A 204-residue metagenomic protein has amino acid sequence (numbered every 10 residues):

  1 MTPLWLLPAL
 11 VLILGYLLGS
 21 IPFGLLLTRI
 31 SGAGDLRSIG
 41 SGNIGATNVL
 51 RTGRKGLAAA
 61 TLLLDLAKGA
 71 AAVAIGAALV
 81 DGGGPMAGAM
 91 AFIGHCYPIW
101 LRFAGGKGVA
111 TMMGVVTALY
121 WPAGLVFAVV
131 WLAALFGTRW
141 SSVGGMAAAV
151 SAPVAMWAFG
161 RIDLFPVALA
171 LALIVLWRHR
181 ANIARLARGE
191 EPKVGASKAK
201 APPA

Functional and structural regions predicted by a protein language model:
M1-V11, A67, A71-A87, T117-A123 (+1 more regions): Helix-coil boundary and interhelical linker segments in multi-pass alpha-helical membrane proteins
L4-G32: N-terminal signal-anchor transmembrane alpha helix
G15-L18, T61, A91-H95, W131 (+3 more regions): Alpha-helical transmembrane segments of multi-pass membrane proteins
G24-R29, G94-A104, W131-T138, R180-A184: C-terminal ends of transmembrane helices
L25-L57, N182-A204: Cytosolic, membrane-interface loops and tails of multi-pass inner-membrane proteins
G34-A46, W100-M113, W140-A148: Short, non-helical or kinked segments that cap or interrupt transmembrane helices
L50-G53, G76-V80, G94, V109-T138 (+1 more regions): Interfacial segments of multi-pass membrane proteins
S141-A149, F159-I174: Loop-to-transmembrane alpha-helix initiation sites
